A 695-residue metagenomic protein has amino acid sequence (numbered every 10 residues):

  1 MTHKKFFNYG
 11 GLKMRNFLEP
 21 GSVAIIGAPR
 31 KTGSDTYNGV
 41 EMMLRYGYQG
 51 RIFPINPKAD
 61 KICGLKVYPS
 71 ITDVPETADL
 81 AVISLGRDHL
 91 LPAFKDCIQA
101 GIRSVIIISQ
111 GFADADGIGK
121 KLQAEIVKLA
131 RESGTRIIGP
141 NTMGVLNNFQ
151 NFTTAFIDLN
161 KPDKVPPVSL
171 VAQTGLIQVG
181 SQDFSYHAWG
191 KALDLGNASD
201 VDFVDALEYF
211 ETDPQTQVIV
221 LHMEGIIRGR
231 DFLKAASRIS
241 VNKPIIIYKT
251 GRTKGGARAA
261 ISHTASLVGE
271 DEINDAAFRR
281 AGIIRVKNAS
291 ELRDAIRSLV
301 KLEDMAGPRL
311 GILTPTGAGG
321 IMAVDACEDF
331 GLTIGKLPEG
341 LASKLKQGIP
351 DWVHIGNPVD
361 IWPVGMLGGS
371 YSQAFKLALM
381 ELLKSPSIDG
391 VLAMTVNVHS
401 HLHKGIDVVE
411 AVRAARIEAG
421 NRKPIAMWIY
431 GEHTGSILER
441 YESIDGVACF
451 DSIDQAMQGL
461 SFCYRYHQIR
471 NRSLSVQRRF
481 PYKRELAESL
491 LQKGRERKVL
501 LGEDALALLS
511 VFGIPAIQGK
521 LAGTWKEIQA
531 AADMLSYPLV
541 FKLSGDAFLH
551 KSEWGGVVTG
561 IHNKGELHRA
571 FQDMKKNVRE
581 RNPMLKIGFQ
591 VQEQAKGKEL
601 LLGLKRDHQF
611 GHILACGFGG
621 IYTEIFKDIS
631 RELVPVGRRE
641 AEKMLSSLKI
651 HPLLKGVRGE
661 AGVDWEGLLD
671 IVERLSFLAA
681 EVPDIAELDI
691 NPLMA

Functional and structural regions predicted by a protein language model:
T2-A695: Catalytic-core regions of core metabolic enzymes, especially those transforming organic acids/acyl-group intermediates
